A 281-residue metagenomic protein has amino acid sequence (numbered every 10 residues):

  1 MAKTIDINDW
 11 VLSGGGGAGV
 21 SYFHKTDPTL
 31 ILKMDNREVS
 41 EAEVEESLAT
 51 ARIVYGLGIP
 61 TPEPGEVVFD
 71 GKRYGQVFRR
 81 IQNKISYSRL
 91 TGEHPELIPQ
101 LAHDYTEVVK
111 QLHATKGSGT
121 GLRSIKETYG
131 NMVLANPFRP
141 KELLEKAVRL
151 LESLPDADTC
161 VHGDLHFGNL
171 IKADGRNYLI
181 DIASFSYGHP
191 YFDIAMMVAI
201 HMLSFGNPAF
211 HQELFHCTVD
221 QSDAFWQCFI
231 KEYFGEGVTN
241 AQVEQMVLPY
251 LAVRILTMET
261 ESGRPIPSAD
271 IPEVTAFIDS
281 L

Functional and structural regions predicted by a protein language model:
M1-A2, A114-G163, F167-G168, A173: An alpha-helical support segment within catalytic cores of ATP-dependent transferases
T4-L12: Conserved N-terminal boundary motif of the eukaryotic protein kinase catalytic domain
S13, G17-G119, P155: ATP-binding pocket architecture of kinase catalytic cores
T29, G75, D158-C160, N177 (+1 more regions): Hydrophobic "anchor" residues on beta-strands that sit immediately upstream of conserved functional sites
K33, S47, D164, N169 (+2 more regions): Acidic active-site catalytic centers that drive phospho-/nucleotidyl reactions and related ester hydrolyses
L170-A195: Catalytic activation segment of kinase domains across protein kinase-like and atypical kinase folds
I194-E236, L251-I266: Active-site activation/catalytic loop segments of kinase-like enzymes and analogous catalytic loops in related
N240-A241, V253-L281: ATP/Mg2+ or Mg2+-diphosphate-binding catalytic cores that bind nucleotide phosphates or diphosphates via glycine-rich
